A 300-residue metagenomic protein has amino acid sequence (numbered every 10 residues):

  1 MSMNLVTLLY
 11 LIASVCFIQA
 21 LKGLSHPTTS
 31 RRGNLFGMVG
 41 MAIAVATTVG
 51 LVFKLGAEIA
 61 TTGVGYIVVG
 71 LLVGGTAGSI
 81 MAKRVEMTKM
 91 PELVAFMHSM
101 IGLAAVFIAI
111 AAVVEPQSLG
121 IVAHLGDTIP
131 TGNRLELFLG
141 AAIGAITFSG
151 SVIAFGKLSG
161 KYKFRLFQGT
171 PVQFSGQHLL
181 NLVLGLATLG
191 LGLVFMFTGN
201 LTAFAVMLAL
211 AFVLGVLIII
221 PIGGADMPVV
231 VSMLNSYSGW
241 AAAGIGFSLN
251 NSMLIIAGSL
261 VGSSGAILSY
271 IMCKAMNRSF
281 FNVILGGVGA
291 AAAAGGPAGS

Functional and structural regions predicted by a protein language model:
M1-S14, E58-G75, N133-F148, G199-L210: Structural signature of hydrophobic alpha-helical transmembrane segments
S14-F17, V39-T48, Y66-G74, G78 (+9 more regions): Alpha-helical transmembrane segments in multi-pass membrane proteins
F17-T29, G75-V94, S151-Q168, L214-M227 (+1 more regions): C-terminal ends of transmembrane helices
T28-V39, E86-L103, L158, Y162-L166 (+4 more regions): Short, non-helical or kinked segments that cap or interrupt transmembrane helices
F36-V49, F96-A109, S175-L189, M233-G246: Small-residue-rich segments of transmembrane alpha-helices in multi-pass membrane proteins, especially helix faces
T48-V68, S79-K89, V106-L125: Transmembrane alpha-helix boundary signature
A57, A111-D127, M196-T202, V229 (+1 more regions): Transmembrane helix-loop junctions at the membrane interface of multipass transporters and ion channels
L260-S300: Membrane-interfacial segments at transmembrane helix termini in multi-pass membrane proteins
